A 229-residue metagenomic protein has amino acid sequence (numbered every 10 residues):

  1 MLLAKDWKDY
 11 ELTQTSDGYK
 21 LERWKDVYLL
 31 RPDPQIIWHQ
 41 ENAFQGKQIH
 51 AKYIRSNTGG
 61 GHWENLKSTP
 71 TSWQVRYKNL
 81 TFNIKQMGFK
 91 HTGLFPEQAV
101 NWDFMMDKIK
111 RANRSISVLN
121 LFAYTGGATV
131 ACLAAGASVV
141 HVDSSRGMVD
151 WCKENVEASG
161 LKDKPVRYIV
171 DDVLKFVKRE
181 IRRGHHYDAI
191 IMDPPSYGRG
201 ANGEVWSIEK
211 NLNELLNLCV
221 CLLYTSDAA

Functional and structural regions predicted by a protein language model:
K8-E22, L29-P96, D103: Non-catalytic substrate-recognition/targeting regions of SAM-dependent transferases
E97-A112: Conserved alpha-helix/loop element of class I SAM-dependent methyltransferases that forms part of the SAM/SAH-binding
S115-L121: Conserved class I S-adenosyl-L-methionine
T125-G136: Conserved SAM-binding loop of SAM-dependent methyltransferases across substrates and taxa, primarily the Class I
S138-D143: Conserved SAM-binding motif I beta-strand of class I
G147-M148, V170-V173, Y187-L218: Mobile active-site "lid"/loop adjacent to the S-adenosyl-L-methionine
W151-H185: S-adenosyl-L-methionine
Y224-A229: Conserved small/polar residues in nucleotide/adenosyl-binding loops
